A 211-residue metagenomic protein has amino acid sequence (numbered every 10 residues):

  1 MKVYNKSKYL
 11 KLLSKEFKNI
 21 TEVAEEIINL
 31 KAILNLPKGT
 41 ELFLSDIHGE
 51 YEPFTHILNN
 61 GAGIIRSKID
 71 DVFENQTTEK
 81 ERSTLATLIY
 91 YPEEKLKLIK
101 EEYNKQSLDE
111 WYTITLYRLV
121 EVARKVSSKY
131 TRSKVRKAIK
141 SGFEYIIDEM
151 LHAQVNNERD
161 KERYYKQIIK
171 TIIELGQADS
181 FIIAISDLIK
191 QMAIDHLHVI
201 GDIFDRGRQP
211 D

Functional and structural regions predicted by a protein language model:
M1-D211: Feature recognizes metal-dependent phosphohydrolase scaffolds
